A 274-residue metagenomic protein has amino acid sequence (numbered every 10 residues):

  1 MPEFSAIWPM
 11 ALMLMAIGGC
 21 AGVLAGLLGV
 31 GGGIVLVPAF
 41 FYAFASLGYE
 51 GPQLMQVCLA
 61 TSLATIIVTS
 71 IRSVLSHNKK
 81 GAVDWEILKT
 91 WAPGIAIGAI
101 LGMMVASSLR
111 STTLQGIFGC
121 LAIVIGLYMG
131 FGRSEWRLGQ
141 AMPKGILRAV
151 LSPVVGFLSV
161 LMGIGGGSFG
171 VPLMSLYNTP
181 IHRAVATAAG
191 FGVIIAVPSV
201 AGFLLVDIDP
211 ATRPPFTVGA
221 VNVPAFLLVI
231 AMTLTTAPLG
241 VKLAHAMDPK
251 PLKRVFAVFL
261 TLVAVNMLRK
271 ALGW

Functional and structural regions predicted by a protein language model:
P2, I67-K80, C120-P143, K242 (+1 more regions): Transmembrane helix exit motif
P2-V23, L27-T90, G94-I95, A149-V155 (+2 more regions): Small-residue-rich hydrophobic segments that form or flank transmembrane alpha-helices in multi-pass membrane proteins
F4, W8, Q53-L59, T112-G116 (+4 more regions): Membrane-water interface of alpha-helical transmembrane segments
L27, K79, S108-L109, F131-G132 (+3 more regions): Helix-loop junctions at the membrane-solvent interface of multi-pass transporters, primarily the C-terminal
Q53-Q56, S108-R110, S134-A141, F191-G192 (+1 more regions): A cytosolic-side transmembrane-helix exit/cap motif
S76-T90, L109-G116, R137-M142, K242-L252: Interfacial helix-loop-helix linkers and transmembrane-helix boundary segments in multi-pass membrane proteins
I95-I100, S111-F131, V221-L239, P249-L272: Selective transmembrane alpha-helices of multi-pass membrane proteins
L101-V105, F157-G165, S199-L204, V263-W274: Hydrophobic alpha-helical transmembrane segments in multi-pass integral membrane proteins
